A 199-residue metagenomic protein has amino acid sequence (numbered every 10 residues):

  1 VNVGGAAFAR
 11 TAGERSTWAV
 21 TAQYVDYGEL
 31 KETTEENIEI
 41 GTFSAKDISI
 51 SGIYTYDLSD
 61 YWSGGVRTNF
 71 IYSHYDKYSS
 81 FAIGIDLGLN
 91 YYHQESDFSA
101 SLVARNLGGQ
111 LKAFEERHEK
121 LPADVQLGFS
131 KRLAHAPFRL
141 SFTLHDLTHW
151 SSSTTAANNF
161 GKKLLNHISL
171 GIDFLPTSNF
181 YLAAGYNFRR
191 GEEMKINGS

Functional and structural regions predicted by a protein language model:
V1-S199: Subset of outer-membrane beta-barrel
